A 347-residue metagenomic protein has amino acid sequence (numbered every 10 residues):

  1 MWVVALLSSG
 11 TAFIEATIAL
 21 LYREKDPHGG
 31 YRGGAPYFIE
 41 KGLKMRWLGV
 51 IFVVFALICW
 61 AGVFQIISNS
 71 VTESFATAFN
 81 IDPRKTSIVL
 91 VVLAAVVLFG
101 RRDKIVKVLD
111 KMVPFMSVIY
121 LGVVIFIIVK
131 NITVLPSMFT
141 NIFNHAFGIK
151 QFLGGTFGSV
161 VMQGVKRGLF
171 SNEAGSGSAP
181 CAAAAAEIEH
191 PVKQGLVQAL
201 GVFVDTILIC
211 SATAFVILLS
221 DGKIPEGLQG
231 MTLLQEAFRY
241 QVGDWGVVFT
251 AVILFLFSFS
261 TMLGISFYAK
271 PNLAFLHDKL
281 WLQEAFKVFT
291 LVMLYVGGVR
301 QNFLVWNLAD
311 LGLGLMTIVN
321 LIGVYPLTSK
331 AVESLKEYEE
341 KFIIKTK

Functional and structural regions predicted by a protein language model:
M1-P27, V204-A212, D310-G323: Extracellular loop-to-transmembrane helix junctions
V4-G29, A35-P36, E40-L98, W245 (+2 more regions): Helix-loop-helix module between adjacent transmembrane segments
F13-L43, K223-Q241, F267, P271-L276 (+1 more regions): Flexible loop linkers connecting adjacent transmembrane helices in multi-pass alpha-helical membrane transporters
I14-Y22, I125-N141, A185-A186, L200-M231: Extracellular/periplasmic helix-exit of transmembrane alpha-helices
A19-E24, A56, V97, G168-P191 (+1 more regions): Helix-loop junctions at the membrane interface of multi-pass solute transporters
K44-I58, I88-V89, Q151-S171, L208-V216 (+2 more regions): Select transmembrane alpha-helical segments in multipass membrane proteins
S70-F75, I81-K130, L135-F143, L273 (+2 more regions): Membrane-interface loop-to-helix entry segments
K150, L280-K336, K345-K347: A generic transmembrane alpha-helix motif of multi-pass inner-membrane proteins
